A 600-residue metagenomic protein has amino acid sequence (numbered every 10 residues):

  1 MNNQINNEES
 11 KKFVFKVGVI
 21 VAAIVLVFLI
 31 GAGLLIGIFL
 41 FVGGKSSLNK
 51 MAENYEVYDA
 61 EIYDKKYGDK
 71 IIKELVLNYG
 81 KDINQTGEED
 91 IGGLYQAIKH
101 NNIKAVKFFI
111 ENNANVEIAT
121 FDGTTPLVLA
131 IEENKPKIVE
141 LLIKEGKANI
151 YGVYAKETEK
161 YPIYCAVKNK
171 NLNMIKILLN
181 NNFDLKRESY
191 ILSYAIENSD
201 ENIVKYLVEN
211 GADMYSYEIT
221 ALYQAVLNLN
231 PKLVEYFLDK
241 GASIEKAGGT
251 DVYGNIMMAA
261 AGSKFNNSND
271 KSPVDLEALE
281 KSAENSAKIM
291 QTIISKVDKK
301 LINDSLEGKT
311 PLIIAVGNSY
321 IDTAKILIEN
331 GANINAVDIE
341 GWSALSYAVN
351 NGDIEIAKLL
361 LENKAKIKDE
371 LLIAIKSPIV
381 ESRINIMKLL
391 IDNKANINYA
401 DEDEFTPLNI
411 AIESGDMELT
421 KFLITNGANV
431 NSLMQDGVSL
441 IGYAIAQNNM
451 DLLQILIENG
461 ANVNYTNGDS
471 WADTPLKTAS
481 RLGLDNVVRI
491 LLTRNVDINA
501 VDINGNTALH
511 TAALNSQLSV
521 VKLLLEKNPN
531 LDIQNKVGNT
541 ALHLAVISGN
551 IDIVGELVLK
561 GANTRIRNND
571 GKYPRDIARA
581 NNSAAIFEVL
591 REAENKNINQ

Functional and structural regions predicted by a protein language model:
S10-F28: N-terminal Sec-pathway targeting helices
L29-G33, I38-G80, N84-E89, Y95 (+6 more regions): Intrinsically disordered, low-complexity regulatory segments in ankyrin-centric signaling systems
I62-K66, Q96-N102, L129-K135, C165-N171 (+13 more regions): Ankyrin repeat A-helix N-terminal signature
Y67-V76, N102-I110, K135-K144, N171-L179 (+13 more regions): Ankyrin repeat structural motif
I83, V116, I150, L185 (+11 more regions): Ankyrin-repeat inter-repeat connecting loop/turn
G87, T120, Y154-E157, S189 (+10 more regions): Ankyrin repeat boundary/linker residues
D90, G123, E159, E188 (+11 more regions): Start-of-repeat signature of ankyrin repeats
V558, N563-N597: Leucine-rich solenoid repeat scaffolds
